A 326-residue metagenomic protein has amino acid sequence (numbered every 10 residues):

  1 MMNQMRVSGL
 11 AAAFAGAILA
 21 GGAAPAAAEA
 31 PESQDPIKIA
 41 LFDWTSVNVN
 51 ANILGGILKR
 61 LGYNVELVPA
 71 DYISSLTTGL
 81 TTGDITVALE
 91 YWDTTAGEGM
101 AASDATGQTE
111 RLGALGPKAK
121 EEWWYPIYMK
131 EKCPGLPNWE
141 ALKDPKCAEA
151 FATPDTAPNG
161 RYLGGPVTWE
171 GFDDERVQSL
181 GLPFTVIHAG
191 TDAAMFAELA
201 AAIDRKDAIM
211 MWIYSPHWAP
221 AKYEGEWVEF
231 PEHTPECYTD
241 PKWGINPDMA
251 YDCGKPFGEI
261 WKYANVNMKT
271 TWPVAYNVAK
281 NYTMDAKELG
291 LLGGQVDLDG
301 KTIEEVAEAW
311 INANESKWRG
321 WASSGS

Functional and structural regions predicted by a protein language model:
P31-S46, Y63-P69, N159-L163, A279: Short, well-ordered beta-strand elements
Q34-I37, S46, W169-T185, A189-K206 (+2 more regions): An extracytoplasmic/periplasmic, membrane-proximal ligand-sensing/linker region
W44-T45, Y63-T78, I187-E198: Short helix-initiation/N-cap motifs at beta->coil->alpha
A51, V68-G107, E198, W218-Y223: Pocket-flanking alpha-helical
I85-L89, R161-T239: Ligand-binding pocket segment of bilobal, Venus flytrap-like solute-binding proteins
Q108-Y162: A conserved helix-loop-strand patch within extracytoplasmic ligand-binding domains of the periplasmic binding
K120-K132, G258-T271, G294-Q295: A bilobed periplasmic-binding-protein/Venus flytrap-type ligand-binding module shared by bacterial periplasmic
A219-Y282: C-terminal lobe and pocket-closing loops of periplasmic/extracytoplasmic Venus-flytrap solute-binding proteins
